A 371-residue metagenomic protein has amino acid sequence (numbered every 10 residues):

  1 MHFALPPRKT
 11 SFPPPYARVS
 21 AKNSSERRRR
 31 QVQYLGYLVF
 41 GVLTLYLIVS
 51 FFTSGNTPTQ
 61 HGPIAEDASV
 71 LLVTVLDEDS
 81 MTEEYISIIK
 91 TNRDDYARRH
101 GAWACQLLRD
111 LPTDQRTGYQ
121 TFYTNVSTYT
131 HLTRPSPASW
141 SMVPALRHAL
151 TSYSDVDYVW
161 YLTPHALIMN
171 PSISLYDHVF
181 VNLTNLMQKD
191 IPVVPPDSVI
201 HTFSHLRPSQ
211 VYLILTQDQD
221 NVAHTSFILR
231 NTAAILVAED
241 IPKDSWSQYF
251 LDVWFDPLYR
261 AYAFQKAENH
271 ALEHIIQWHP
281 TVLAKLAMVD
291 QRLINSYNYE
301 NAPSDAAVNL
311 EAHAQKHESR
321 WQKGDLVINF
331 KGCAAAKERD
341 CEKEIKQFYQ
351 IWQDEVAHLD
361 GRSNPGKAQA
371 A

Functional and structural regions predicted by a protein language model:
M1-L71, V75-S80, L183-D197, K343-E344 (+1 more regions): Eukaryotic N-terminal targeting leaders
R18-D155, T232: N-terminal anchoring/stem segment of glycosyltransferases
A68, H100, T117, M142 (+5 more regions): Residues that flank catalytic or metal-binding motifs in active/ligand-binding sites
V75-E78, L107-L111, T124-Y129, L162-H165 (+3 more regions): Active-site-proximal beta-strand/loop segments in catalytic clefts of secreted hydrolases
E78-Y85, H131-S136, S174-V181, L258-A263 (+1 more regions): Short, flexible/disordered intra-domain loops and linkers
E84-I88, R109, V126, I173-L175 (+3 more regions): Short coil/turn segments at secondary-structure boundaries
P137-L215, Q219-N221, S226-T232, L236 (+1 more regions): GT-A fold catalytic core of metal-dependent nucleotide-sugar glycosyltransferases, centered on the diacidic
P144, N221-H224, L229-Q350, G366-A370: Catalytic core and acceptor-binding pocket of nucleotide-sugar-dependent glycosyltransferases
